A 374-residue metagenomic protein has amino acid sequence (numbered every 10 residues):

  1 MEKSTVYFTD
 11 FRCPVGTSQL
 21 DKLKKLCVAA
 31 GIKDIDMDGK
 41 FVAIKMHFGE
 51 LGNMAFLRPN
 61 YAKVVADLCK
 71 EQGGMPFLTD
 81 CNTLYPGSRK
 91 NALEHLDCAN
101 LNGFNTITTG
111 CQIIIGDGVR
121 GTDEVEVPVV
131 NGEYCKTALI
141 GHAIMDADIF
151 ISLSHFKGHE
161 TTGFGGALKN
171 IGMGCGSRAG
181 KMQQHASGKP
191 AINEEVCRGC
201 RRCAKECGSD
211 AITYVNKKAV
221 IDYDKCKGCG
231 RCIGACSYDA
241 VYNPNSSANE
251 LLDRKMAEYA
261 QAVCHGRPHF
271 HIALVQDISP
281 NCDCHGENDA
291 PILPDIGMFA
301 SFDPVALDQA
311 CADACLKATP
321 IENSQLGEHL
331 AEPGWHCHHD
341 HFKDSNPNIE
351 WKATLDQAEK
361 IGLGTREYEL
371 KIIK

Functional and structural regions predicted by a protein language model:
E2-Y61, E71-D80, Y85-K374: Extended, low-polarity segments enriched in aliphatic/aromatic residues
A66-D67: Terminal amphipathic helices with adjacent charged low-complexity linkers/tails
